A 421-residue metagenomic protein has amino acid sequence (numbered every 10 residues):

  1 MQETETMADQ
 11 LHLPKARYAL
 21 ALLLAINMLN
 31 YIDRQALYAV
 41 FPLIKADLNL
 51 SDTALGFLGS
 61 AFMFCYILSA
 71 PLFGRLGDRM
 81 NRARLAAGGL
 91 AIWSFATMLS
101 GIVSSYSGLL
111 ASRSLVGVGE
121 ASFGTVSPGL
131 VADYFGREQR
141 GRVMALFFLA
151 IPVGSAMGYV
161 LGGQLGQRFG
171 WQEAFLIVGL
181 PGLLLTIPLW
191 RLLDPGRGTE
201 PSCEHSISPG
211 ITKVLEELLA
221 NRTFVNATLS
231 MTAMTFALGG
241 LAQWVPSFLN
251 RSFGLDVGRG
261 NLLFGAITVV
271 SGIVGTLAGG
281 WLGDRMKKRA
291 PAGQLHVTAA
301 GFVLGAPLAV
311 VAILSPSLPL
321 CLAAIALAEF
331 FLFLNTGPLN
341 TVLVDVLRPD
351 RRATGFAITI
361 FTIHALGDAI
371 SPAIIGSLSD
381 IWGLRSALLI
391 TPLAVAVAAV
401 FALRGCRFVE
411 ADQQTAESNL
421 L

Functional and structural regions predicted by a protein language model:
M7-H12, G196-T228, S252: Juxtamembrane intracellular "pre-TM" segments in multi-pass secondary transporters
L37-Y38, R222-L277, T336, N340 (+1 more regions): Extracytoplasmic gate region of multi-pass secondary transporters
N49, N81, I102-G108, G119 (+2 more regions): Helix-breaking motifs and short loop linkers at transmembrane-helix boundaries and internal kinks in secondary membrane
L68-S104: Conserved MFS/SLC helix-loop-helix module at the cytosolic interface between two early adjacent transmembrane helices
S112-P152: Cytoplasmic helix-loop-helix junction between adjacent transmembrane helices in 12-TM secondary transporters
F147-L193: Helix-loop-helix hairpin linking two adjacent transmembrane segments in secondary transporters
E173-W190, S386-R404: Symmetry-related core transmembrane helices of the 12-TM Major Facilitator Superfamily/SLC fold
P291, L295-L339: C-terminal transmembrane helical hairpin of 12-TM major facilitator-type secondary transporters
